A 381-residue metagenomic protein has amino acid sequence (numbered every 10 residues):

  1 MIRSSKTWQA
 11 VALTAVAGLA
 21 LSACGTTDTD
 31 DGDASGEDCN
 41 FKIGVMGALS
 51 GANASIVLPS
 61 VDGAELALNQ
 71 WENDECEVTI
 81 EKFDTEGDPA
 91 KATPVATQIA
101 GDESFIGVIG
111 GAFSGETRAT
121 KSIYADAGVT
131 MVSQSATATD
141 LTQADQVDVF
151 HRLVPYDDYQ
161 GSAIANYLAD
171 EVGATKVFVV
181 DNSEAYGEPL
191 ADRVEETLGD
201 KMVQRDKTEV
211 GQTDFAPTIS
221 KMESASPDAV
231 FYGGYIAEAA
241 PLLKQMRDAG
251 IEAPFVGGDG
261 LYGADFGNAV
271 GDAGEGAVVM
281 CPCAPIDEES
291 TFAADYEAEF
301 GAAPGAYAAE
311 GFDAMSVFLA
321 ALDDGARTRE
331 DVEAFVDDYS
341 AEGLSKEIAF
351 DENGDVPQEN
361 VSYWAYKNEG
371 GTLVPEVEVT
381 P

Functional and structural regions predicted by a protein language model:
A20-A23: C-terminal motif of bacterial Sec signal peptides marking the signal peptidase cleavage site
G25-D28: Bacterial signal peptide processing site
D31, S55-D62, Q70-Q143, K207-Q212: Beta-alpha junction/loop-to-helix N-cap segments that form part of ligand/metal-binding clefts
D33-N40, G44-E65, W71, E81-A90 (+3 more regions): Extracytoplasmic "Venus flytrap"
P94, T139-D140, D148-G250, I286-T291: Extracellular/periplasmic Venus flytrap/periplasmic-binding protein
A191-R193, A239, P285-D338: Extracellular/periplasmic ligand-binding modules, especially the Venus flytrap/periplasmic-binding
L243-F312, K367, L373-V379: Extracellular/periplasmic periplasmic-binding protein-like sensory domains
P304-A308, L319-T372: Segments of small-molecule ligand-sensing domains
